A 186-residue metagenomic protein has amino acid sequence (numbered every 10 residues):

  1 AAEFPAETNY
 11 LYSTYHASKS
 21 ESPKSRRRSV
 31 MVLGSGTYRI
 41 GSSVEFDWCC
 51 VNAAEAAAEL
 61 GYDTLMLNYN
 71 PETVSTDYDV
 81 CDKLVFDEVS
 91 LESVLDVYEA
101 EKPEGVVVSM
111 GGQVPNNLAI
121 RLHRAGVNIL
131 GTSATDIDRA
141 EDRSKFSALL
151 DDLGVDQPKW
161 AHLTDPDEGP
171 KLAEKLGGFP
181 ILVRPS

Functional and structural regions predicted by a protein language model:
A1-S186: N-terminal beta-alpha lobe that positions the nucleotide/phosphoryl donor in ATP/NTP-coupled carboxylate activation
